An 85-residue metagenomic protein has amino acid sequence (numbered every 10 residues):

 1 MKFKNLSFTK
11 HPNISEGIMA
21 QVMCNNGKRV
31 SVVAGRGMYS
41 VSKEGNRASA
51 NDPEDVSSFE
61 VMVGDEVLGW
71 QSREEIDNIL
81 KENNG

Functional and structural regions predicted by a protein language model:
M1-G85: Catalytic phosphate/metal-binding cores of nucleic-acid and nucleotide-processing enzymes, i.e., regions that mediate
